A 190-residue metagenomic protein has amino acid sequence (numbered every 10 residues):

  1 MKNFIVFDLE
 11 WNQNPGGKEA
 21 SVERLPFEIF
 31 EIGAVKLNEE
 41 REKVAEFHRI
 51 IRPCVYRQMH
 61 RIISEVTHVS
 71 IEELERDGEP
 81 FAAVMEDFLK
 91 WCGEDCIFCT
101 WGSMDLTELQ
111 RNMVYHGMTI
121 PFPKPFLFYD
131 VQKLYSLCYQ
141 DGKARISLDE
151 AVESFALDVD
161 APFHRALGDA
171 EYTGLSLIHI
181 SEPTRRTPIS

Functional and structural regions predicted by a protein language model:
M1-T107, E153: Conserved non-catalytic scaffold segment of RNase H-like nuclease domains
F7, Y129, G168: Active-site flanking residues adjacent to catalytic metal/cofactor-binding acidic residues
W11-Q13, K133, Y172: Short, glycine/acidic-enriched loop or turn micro-motifs at the edges of active sites
N14-G16, S136, P188: Conserved protein kinase catalytic core
I51, Q58, I62-T67, I71-L74 (+1 more regions): Active-site-proximal helix-loop-helix substrate-binding element of RNase H-like nuclease domains
M104-L127: Substrate-recognition/cap helix-loop segment adjacent to the acidic, metal-dependent catalytic center of Asp-based
A170-L177: AAA+ P-loop ATPase catalytic core
I178-I189: Single conserved hydrophobic/aromatic residue that forms the stacking wall/gate of nucleotide- or nucleobase-binding
